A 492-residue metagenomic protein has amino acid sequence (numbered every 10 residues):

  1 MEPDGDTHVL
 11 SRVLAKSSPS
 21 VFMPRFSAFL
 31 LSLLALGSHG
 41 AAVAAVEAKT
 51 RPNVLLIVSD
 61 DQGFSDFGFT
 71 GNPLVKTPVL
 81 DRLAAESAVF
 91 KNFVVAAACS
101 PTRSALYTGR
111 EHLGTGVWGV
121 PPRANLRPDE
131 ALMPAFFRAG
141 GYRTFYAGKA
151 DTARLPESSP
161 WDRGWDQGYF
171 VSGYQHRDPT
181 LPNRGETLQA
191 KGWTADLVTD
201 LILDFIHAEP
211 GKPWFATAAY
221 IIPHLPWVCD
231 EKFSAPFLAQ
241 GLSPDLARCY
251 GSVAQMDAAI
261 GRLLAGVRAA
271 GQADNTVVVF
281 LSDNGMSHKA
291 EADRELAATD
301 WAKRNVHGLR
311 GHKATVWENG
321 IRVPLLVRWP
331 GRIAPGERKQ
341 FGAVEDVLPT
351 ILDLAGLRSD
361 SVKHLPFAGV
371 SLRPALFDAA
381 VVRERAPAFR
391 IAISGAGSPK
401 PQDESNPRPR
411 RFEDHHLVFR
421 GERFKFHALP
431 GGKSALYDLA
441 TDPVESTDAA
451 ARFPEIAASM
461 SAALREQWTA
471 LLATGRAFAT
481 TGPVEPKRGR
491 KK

Functional and structural regions predicted by a protein language model:
D4-D6: Intrinsic-disorder-associated, low-complexity terminal segments enriched in Asp/Asn/His/Tyr and depleted of Lys/Arg
S27-S38: Bacterial N-terminal signal peptides
A44-P430, S434, P443-E466, R476-K492: Formylglycine-dependent sulfatase
